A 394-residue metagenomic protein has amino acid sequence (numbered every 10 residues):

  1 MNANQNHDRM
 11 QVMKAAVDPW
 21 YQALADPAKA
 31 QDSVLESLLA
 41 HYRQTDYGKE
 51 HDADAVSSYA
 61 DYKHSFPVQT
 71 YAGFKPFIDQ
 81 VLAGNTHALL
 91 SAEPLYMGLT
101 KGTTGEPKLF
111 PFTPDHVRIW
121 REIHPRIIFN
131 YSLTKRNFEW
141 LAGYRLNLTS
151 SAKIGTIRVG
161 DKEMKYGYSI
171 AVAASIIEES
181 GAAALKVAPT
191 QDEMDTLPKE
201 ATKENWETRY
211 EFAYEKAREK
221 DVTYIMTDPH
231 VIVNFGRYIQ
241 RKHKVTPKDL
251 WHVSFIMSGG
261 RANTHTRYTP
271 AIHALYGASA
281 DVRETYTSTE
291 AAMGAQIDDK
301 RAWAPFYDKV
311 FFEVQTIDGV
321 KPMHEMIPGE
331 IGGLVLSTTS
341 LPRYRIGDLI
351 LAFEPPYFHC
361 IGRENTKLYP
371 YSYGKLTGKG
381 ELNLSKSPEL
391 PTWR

Functional and structural regions predicted by a protein language model:
M1-K49, D54, Y62, F66 (+2 more regions): Active-site glycine/GP-rich loop and adjacent strand/helix microenvironment that borders small-molecule binding pockets
K29, S33-M97, K108-D115, I119 (+2 more regions): Active-site diphosphate/adenylate-binding microenvironment
G98-T104: Conserved helicase ATPase motor motifs in RecA-like P-loop NTPase domains
T104-E106, D348: Active-site-proximal glycine-rich helix-loop-beta segment
P107, L141-G143, H252-V253, A280: Short coil/turn connectors at secondary-structure junctions
H116, E122-R126, Y286-M293: Catalytic or ion-translocation cores adjacent to nucleophile or general acid/base/metal-coordination motifs in diverse
I123-Y131, T264-H265, K300: Short, basic alpha-helical nucleic acid-contact segments in DNA-binding proteins and DNA transaction factors
Y131-E200, E204: Conserved AMP-binding loop of ANL adenylate-forming enzymes
